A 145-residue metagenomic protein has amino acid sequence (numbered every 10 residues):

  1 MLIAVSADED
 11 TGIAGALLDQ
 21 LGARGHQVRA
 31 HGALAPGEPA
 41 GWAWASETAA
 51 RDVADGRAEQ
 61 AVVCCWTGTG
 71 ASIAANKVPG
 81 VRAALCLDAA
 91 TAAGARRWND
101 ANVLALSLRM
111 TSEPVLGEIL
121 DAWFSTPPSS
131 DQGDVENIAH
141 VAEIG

Functional and structural regions predicted by a protein language model:
L2-I3, A58-A61, G80-R82: Short active-site oxyanion
L2-S6, D10-I13, A89-G145: C-terminal binding/interaction regions
G12-A23: Short, solvent-exposed amphipathic alpha-helices that sit in or adjacent to ligand/effector-binding or catalytic
L17-D19, I73-K77, G117-E118: Short amphipathic alpha-helical segments
Q27-P39: A short beta-strand-loop structural module common to alpha/beta enzyme folds
W42-C64: Short, structured active-site "lid" loops
V63-C64, T69-R109: Mid-chain, well-packed structural core segment of small domains
